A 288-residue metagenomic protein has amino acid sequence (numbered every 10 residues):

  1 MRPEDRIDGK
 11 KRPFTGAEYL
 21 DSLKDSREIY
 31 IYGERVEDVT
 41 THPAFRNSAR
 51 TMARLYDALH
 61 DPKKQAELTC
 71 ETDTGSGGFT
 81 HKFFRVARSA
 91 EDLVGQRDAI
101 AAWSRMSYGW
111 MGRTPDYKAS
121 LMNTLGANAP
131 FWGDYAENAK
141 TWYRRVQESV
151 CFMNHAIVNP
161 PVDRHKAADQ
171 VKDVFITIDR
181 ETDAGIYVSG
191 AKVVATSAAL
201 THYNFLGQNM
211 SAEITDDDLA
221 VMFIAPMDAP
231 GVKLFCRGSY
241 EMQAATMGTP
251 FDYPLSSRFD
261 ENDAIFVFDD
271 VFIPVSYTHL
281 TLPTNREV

Functional and structural regions predicted by a protein language model:
M1-C70: Acidic/polar, glycine-rich intrinsically disordered N-terminal extensions of enzymes
R27, C151-M153, A184, H202-N204 (+3 more regions): Structural beta-strand/beta-sheet cores of well-ordered domains, especially the beta-sheet scaffolds that support
D57-M153, Y203: Internal helix-loop-helix
G126-S189: Gly/Pro-rich turn-and-neighbor structural signature
A191, A195-M247: A short core secondary-structure module
P230-F272: Flexible, small-/acidic-enriched active-site or ligand-binding loops
T278-T284: Conserved small/polar residues in nucleotide/adenosyl-binding loops
